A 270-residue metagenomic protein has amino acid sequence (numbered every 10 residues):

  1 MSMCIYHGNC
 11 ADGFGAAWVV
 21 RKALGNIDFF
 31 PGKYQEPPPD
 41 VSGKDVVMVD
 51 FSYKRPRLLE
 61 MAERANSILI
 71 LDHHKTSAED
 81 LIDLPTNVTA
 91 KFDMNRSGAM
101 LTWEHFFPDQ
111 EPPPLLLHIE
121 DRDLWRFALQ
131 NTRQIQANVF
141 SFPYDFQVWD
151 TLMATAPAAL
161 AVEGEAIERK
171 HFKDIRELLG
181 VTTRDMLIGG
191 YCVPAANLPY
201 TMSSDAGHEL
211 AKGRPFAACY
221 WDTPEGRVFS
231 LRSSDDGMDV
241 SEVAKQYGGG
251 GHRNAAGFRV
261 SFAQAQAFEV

Functional and structural regions predicted by a protein language model:
M1-V41: Anionic-ligand anchoring segments at beta-strand to alpha-helix junctions in alpha/beta enzyme folds, i.e., glycine
Y6-G8, P31-G32, M48-F51, L71 (+1 more regions): Short His-Asn-centered micro-motif
C10, V20, D50, D72 (+4 more regions): Divalent metal-coordination and catalytic microenvironments
K33-E36, F51-K54, H73-A78: Short, polar loop motifs at secondary-structure junctions
D40-S67: Short, structured active-site "lid" loops
K44, K173-V270: Gly/His-enriched, cation/cofactor- and phosphate-binding structural elements
D80-D145: Short alpha-helices
L117-H118, L124-S204: Glycine-rich, Lys/Arg-enriched anion-binding loops that position phosphate/diphosphate groups for phosphoryl
